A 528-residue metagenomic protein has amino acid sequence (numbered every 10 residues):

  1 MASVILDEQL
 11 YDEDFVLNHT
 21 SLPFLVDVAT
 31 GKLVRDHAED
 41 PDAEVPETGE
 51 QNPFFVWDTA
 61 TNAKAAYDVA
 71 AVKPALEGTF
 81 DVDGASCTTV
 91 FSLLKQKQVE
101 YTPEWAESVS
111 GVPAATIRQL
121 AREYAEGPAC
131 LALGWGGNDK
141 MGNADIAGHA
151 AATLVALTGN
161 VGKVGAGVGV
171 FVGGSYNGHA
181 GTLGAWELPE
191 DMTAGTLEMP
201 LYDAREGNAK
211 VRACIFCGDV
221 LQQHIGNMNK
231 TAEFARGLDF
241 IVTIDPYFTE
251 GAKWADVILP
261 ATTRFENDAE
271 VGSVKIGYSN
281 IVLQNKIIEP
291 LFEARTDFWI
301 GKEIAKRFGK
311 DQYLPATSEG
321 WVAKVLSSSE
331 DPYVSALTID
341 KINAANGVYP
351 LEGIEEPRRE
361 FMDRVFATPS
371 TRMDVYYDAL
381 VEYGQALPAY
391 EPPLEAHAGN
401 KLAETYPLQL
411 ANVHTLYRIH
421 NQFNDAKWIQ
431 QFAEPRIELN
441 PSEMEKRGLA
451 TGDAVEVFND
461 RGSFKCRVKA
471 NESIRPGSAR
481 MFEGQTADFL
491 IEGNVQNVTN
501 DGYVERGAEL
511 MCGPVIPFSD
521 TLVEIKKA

Functional and structural regions predicted by a protein language model:
A2-G127: Long, well-ordered, tryptophan-enriched scaffold segments
L10-F15, I117, L131-A132, N160-V170 (+8 more regions): Acidic/polar loop patches that form or flank catalytic/metal-binding clefts of enzymes that bind anionic ligands
N18-P23, E123-Y124, G167-G178, T317-E330 (+1 more regions): A glycine-rich phosphate-binding loop feature that marks nucleotide/adenosyl-phosphate handling sites
A70-D81, V90-L93, S108, A151-W254 (+2 more regions): Extended redox/cofactor-interaction regions of prokaryotic respiratory oxidoreductases
W105-P113, W135-G142, G174-S175, D219-Q222: Conserved short loop/turn motifs at secondary-structure junctions
M141, I287, D297-I342, F423 (+2 more regions): Long, contiguous, secondary-structure-rich segments that constitute the structural scaffold of globular domains
K230, R236-F240, D245-T249, N285-A305 (+1 more regions): Phosphate/diphosphate-binding loops
F265-P290, W299-I300, A305-R307: Glycine/threonine-rich phosphate-binding loop and adjacent beta-strand/alpha-helix elements that clamp
